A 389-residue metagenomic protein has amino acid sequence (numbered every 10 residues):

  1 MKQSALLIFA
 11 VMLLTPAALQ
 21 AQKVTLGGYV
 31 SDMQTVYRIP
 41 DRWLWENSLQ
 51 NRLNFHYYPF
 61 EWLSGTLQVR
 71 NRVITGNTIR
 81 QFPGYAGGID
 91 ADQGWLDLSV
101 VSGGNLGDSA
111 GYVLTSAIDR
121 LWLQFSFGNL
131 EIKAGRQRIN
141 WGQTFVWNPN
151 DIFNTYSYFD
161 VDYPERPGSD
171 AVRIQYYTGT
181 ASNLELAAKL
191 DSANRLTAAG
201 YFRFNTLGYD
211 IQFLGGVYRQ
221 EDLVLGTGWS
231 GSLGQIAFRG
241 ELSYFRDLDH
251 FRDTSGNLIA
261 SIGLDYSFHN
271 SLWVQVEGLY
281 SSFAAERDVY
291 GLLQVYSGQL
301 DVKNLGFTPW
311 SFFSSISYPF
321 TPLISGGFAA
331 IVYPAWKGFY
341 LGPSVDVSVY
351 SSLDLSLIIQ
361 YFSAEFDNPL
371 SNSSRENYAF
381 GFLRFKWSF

Functional and structural regions predicted by a protein language model:
V24, E61-G65, N129-I132, A181-L184 (+6 more regions): Repeated loop/turn-to-beta-strand initiation elements of outer-membrane beta-barrel proteins
V24, F55-P59, Q124-F127, Y176-T178 (+8 more regions): Residue-level signature of outer-membrane beta-barrel architecture
G28-Q34, L67-N71, A134-R136, L186-L190 (+7 more regions): Transmembrane beta-barrel strands of outer-membrane/channel proteins
M33-I39, I74-G76, W141, T155-D160 (+9 more regions): Sequence/structural signature of outer-membrane beta-barrel proteins
W43-L49, L114-D119, S126, R166-D170 (+7 more regions): Residues that define the transmembrane beta-barrel architecture of outer-membrane proteins
L63-N183, A364: Outer membrane beta-barrel
S232-I331: Detector for outer-membrane/organellar transmembrane beta-barrel domains, recognizing the amphipathic beta-strand
S314, Y318, V347, D354 (+2 more regions): Outer-membrane beta-barrel "beta-signal"
